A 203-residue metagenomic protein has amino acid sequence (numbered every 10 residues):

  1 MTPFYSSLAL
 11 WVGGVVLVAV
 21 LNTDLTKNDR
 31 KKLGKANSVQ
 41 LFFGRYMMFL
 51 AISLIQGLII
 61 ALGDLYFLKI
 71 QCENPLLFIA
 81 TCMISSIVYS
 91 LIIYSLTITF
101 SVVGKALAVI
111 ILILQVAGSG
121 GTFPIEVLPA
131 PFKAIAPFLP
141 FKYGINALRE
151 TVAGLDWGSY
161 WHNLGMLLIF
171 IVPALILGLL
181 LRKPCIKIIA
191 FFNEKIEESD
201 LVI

Functional and structural regions predicted by a protein language model:
M1-I203: Membrane-spanning alpha-helical segments of multipass transporters and channels
